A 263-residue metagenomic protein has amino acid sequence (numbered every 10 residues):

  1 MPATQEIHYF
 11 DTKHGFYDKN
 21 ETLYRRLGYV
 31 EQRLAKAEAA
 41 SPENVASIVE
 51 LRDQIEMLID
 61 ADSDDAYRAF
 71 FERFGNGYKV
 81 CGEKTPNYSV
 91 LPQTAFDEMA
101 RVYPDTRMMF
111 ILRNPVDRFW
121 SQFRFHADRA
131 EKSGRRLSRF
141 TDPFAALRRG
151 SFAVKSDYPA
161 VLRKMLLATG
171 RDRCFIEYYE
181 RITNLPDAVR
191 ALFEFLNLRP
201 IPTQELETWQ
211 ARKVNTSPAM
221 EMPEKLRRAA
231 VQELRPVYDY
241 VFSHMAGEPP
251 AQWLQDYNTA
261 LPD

Functional and structural regions predicted by a protein language model:
M1-A66, R73-G75, K84-T85, A127-R129 (+2 more regions): PAPS-dependent sulfotransferase catalytic core
Q5, T12, R113-V116, R163-Y240 (+1 more regions): The conserved 3'-phosphoadenosine-5'-phosphosulfate
T12-F16, E21-T22, T94-A95, F119-R124 (+2 more regions): Short aromatic-enriched loop/helix-cap "lid" or pocket-rim segments at secondary-structure transitions that line
E50-E56, E83-Y88, F140-V154, K213-L226: Surface-exposed cleft-lining segments at the edges of enzyme active sites
I59-F74, F123-A191, F195-P200, A230-D239: PAPS-dependent sulfotransferase catalytic domain
Y78, E83-P104, V154, Y158-L162: Active-site periphery "cap/insert" segments of enzyme catalytic domains
G82, R107-M109, F175-E177: Hydrophobic/aromatic beta-strand patches that form the interior of the parallel beta-sheet core in alpha/beta enzyme
V102-F123: Conserved phosphate-donor/acceptor-positioning beta-strand/loop module used by diverse small-molecule
